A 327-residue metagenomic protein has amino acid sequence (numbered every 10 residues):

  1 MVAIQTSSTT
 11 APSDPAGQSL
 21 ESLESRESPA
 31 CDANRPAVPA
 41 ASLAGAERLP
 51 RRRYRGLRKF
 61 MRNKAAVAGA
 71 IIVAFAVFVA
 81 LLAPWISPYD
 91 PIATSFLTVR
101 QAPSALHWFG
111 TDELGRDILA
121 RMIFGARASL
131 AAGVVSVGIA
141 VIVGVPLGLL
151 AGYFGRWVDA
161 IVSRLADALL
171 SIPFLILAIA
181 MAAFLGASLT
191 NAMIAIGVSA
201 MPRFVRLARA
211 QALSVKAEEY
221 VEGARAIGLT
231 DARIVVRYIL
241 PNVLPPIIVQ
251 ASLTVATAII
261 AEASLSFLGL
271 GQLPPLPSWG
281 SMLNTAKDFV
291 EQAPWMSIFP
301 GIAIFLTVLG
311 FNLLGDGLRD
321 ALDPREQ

Functional and structural regions predicted by a protein language model:
M1-V145, L149-L150, R156-W157, S171 (+6 more regions): Gly/Trp-centered helix-boundary motif
K59-F60, V99, R121-G125, S129 (+14 more regions): Amphipathic alpha-helical segments that mediate coupling or scaffolding at interfaces
A76-V77, A140-V141, D167, A183 (+4 more regions): Residue-level recognition of pore/gate-forming positions within transmembrane alpha-helices of multi-pass
A80-P84, A178, A182, V235 (+2 more regions): Structural signal for membrane-spanning alpha-helices in multi-pass inner-membrane proteins, emphasizing helix cores
W108, D112, I118, I142-G144 (+3 more regions): Generic hydrophobic transmembrane alpha-helix motif, especially the helices
R116-A131, V135, G155-S163, K216-A217 (+1 more regions): Amphipathic cytosolic juxtamembrane alpha-helices at the membrane-cytosol interface of multi-pass membrane transporters
M181-F184, I196, Q211-A212, T254 (+2 more regions): Glycine-rich helix-loop "coupling/hinge" segments at transmembrane-helix boundaries in multipass transporters
